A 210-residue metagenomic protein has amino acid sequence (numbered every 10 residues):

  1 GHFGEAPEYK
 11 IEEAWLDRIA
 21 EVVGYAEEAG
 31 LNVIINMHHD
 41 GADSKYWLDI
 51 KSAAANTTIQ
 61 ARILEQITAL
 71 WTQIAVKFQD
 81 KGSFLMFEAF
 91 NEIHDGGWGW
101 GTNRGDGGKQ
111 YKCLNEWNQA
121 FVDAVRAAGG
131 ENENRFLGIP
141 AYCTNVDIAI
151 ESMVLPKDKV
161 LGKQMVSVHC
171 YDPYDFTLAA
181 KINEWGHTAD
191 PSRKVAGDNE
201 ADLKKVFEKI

Functional and structural regions predicted by a protein language model:
G1, H38-G41, A141-C143: Short, solvent-exposed turn/loop segments enriched in Gly/Ser/Thr/Pro and often Arg
G1, I34, F207-I210: Catalytic domains of carbohydrate-active enzymes, especially glycoside hydrolases
G1-F3, S52-A54, W100-T102: A short alpha-helix capping/helix-coil boundary motif
H2-F3, G41-D43, I93, D172-Y174: Feature marks short, surface-exposed loop/turn motifs that line or immediately flank catalytic pockets and channel
E5-H39, D43-A89, C113-R126: An active-site-proximal structural segment forming one wall of the substrate-binding cleft that immediately precedes
A61-I210: Active-site region of glycoside hydrolase catalytic domains
